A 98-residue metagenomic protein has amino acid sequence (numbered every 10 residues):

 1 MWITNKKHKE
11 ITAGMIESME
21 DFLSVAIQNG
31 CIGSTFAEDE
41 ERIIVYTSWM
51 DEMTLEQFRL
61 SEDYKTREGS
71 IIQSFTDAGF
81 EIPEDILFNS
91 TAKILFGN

Functional and structural regions predicted by a protein language model:
W2, Y46-S48: Short hydrophobic/aromatic beta-strand micro-patches that form the beta-sheet surface supporting nucleotide- or nucleic
W2-E17: Short, surface-exposed ligand-recognition loops at beta-strand->loop->(often short) alpha-helix junctions that present
K7-H8, E41, E52-T54, K93: Generic "edge-of-domain/loop-turn" microfeature
I16-M19, E68: Short amphipathic alpha-helical/adjacent loop interface patches that line ligand and macromolecule-binding sites
E20-I44: Short, glycine- and small/hydrophobic-rich beta-strand elements in well-ordered beta-sheets
S24-I32, S48-I86: An amphipathic, aromatic/His-enriched active-site/gating alpha helix that lines ligand/cofactor pockets
A37, W49, K93-F96: Serine/threonine-rich, low-complexity intrinsically disordered segments
P83-N98: Short, low-order "capping/linker" segments at domain edges
